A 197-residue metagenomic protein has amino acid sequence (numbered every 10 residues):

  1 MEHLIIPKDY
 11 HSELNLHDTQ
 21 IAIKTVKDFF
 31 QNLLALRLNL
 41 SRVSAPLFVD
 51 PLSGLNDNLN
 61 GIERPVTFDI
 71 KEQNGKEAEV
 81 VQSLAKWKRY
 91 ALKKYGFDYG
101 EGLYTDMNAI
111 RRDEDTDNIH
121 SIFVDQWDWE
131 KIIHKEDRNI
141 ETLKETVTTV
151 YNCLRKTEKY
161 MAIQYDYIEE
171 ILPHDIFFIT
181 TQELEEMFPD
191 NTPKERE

Functional and structural regions predicted by a protein language model:
E2-H120, D128-I132: Class II aminoacyl-tRNA synthetase-like tRNA-binding/catalytic domains
T25, T146-V147: Well-ordered, non-membrane alpha-helical segments in soluble/globular domains
L33, T146, M187: Residues that form generic nucleotide/phosphate-binding pockets
L34-R42, H134, T148-K159: Hydrophobic/aromatic-lined pockets within catalytic cores
H134-E136, I140-K144: Well-ordered alpha/beta subsegment
T149-E197: Metal-assisted phosphate- and nucleotidyl-transfer catalytic regions
